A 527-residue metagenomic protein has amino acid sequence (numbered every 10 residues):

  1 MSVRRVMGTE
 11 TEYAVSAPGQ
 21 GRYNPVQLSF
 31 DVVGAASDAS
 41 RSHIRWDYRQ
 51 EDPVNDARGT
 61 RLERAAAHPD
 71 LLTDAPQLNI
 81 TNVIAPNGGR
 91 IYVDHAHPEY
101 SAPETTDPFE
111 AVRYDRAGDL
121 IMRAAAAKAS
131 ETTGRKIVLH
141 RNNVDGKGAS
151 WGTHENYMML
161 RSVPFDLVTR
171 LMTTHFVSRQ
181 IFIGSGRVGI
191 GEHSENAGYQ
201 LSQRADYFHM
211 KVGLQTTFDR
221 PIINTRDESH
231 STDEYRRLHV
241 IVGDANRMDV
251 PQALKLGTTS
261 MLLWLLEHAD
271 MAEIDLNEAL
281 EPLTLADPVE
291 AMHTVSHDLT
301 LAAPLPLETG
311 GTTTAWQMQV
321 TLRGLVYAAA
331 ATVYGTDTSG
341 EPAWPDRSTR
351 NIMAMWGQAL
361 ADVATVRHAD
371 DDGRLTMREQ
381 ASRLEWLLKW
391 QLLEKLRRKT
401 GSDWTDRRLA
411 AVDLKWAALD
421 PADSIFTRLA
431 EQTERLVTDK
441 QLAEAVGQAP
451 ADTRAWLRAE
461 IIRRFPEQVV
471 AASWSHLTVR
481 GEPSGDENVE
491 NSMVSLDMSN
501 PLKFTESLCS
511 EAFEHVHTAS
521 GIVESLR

Functional and structural regions predicted by a protein language model:
M1-R135, L139-H140, R170-S185, I190 (+2 more regions): Terminal catalytic/cofactor-binding subdomain
T105, V144, D206: Residues that form or immediately flank small-molecule/cofactor binding pockets and catalytic motifs
N143-L160: Histidine-centered divalent-metal-coordination microenvironment in nucleic-acid enzymes
P164-D166: A short alpha->loop->secondary-structure connector
